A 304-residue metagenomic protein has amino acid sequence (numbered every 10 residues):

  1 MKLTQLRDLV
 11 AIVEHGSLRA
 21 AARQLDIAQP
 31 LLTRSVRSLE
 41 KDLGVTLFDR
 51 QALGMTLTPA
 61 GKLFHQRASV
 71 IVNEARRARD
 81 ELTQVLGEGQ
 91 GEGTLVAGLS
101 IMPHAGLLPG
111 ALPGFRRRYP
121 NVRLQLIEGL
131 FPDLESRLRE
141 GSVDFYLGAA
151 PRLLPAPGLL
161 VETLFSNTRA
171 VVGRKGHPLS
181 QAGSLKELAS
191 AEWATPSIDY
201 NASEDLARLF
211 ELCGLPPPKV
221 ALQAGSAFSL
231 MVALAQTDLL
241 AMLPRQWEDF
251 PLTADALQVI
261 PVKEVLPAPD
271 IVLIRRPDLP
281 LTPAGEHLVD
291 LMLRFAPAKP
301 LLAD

Functional and structural regions predicted by a protein language model:
V10-L31: Short helix-boundary/capping micro-motifs
E40-K62: A short LG(V/I)-centered, amphipathic sequence patch enriched for acidic residue(s) preceding the LG motif
D42-L43, F64-G89, K299: Alpha-helical linker/hinge and terminal dimerization helices associated with HTH transcriptional regulators
E92-L153, P216: Central regulatory/effector-binding core of bacterial HTH transcription factors
L130-E135, R139-V143, A149, D199-Q258: Hydrophobic hinge/microswitch elements
P155-E162, N167, F228-D278: Beta-alpha-beta core module
G158-W193, S197-I198, R276: Flexible hinge/capping segments at coil-to-helix
L179-G183, A191-C213, L281-V289, A296-D304: Secondary-structure junction motif
